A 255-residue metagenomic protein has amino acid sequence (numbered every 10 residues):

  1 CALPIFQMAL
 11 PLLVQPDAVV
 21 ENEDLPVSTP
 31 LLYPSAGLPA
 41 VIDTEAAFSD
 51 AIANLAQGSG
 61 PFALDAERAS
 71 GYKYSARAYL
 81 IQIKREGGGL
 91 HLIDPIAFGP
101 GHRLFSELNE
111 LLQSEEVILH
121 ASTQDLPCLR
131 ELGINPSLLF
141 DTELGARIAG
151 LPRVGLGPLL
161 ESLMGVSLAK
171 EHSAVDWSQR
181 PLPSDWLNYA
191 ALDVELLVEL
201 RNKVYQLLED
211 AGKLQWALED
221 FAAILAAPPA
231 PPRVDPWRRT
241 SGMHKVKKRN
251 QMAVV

Functional and structural regions predicted by a protein language model:
C1-L3: Short, small-residue-biased leader/transition segments that mark boundaries at the very start of proteins
F6-F62, A66: N-terminal accessory regions of nucleic-acid-interacting proteins
F62-E67, D141, D193: Short acidic catalytic loops
Q82, E86-E107: A broadly used, surface-exposed interaction patch
Q82-K84, G88, T123-Q179, L187: Metal-dependent phosphoesterase core characteristic of DEDDh/y 3'-5' exonuclease domains
L90, L111-V117: Short active-site oxyanion
L168-P229: Acidic, Mg2+-coordinating catalytic module of metal-dependent nucleases/exonucleases that use a two-metal-ion mechanism
A211-V255: C-terminal accessory/connector segments of nucleic-acid motor ATPases
